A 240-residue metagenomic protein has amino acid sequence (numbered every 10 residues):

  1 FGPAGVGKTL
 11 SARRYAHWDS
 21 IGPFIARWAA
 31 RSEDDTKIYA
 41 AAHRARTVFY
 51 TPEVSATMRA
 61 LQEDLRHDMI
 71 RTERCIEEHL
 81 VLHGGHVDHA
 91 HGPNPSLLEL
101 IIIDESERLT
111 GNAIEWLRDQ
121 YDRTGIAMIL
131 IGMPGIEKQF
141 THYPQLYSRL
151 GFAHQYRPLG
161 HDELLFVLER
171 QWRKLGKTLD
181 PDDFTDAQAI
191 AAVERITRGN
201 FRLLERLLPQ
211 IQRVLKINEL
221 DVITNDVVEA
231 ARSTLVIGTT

Functional and structural regions predicted by a protein language model:
F1-G2, A26-I38, A42, R46-A56: A short hydrophobic beta-strand->loop->alpha-helix junction that borders the nucleotide-binding pocket of P-loop NTPases
F1-R13: Walker A/P-loop nucleotide-binding motif
G2, L109, Q120-P144, H154-R157: Sensor-1/coupling segment of RecA-like P-loop NTPase cores
L10-S11, F49, E78, H86 (+3 more regions): C-terminal alpha-helical "lid" subdomain
H17-A29: Post-Walker A helix-loop "phosphate-sensing" segment adjacent to the P-loop in P-loop NTPases
Y50-P52, Q139-F140, F152-L165: Conserved AAA+ ATPase "SRH/arginine-finger" region at the nucleotide-binding site
R66, I102, I114-L130: Conserved catalytic/switch belt of AAA+ P-loop NTPases
H83-T110: Conserved P-loop NTPase "ATPase switch" module shared by AAA+ and STAND
